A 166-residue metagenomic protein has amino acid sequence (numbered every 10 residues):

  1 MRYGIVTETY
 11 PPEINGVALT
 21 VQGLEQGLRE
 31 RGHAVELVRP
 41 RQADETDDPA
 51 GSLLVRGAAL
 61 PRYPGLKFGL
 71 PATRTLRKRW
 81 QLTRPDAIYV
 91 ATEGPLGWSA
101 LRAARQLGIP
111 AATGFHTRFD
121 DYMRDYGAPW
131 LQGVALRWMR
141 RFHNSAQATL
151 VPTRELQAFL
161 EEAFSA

Functional and structural regions predicted by a protein language model:
M1-R56: N-terminal subdomain of nucleotide-sugar transferases
V17-T20, P40, A91, T149-T153: Replace "coordinates the UDP/GDP/TDP-sugar" with "coordinates nucleotide-activated sugar donors
R29, L101, R105, E161: Anion (oxyanion) recognition and catalysis
A43, P95-L96, E155-Q157: Alpha-helix capping/helix-boundary segments
P61-V90, P95-R102, Q106, G133-R137: An amphipathic, basic-hydrophobic alpha-helix
P110-A112, F119-R141, V151: Nucleotide-sugar donor phosphate/pyrophosphate-binding loop at the beta->alpha transition of glycosyltransferases
N144-A166: A short, active-site helix/loop in glycosyltransferases that binds the activated sugar's phosphate group
